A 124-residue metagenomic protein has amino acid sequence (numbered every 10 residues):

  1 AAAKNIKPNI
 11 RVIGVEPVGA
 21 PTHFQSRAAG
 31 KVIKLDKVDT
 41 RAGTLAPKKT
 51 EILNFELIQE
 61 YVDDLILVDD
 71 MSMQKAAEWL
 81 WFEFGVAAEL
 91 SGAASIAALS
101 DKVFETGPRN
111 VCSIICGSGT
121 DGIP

Functional and structural regions predicted by a protein language model:
A1-E60, D101, T106-P124: Glycine-rich phosphate/pyrophosphate-binding loop at beta-loop-alpha junctions
E51-P108: Active-site-adjacent helical/loop segments in soluble small-molecule enzymes
